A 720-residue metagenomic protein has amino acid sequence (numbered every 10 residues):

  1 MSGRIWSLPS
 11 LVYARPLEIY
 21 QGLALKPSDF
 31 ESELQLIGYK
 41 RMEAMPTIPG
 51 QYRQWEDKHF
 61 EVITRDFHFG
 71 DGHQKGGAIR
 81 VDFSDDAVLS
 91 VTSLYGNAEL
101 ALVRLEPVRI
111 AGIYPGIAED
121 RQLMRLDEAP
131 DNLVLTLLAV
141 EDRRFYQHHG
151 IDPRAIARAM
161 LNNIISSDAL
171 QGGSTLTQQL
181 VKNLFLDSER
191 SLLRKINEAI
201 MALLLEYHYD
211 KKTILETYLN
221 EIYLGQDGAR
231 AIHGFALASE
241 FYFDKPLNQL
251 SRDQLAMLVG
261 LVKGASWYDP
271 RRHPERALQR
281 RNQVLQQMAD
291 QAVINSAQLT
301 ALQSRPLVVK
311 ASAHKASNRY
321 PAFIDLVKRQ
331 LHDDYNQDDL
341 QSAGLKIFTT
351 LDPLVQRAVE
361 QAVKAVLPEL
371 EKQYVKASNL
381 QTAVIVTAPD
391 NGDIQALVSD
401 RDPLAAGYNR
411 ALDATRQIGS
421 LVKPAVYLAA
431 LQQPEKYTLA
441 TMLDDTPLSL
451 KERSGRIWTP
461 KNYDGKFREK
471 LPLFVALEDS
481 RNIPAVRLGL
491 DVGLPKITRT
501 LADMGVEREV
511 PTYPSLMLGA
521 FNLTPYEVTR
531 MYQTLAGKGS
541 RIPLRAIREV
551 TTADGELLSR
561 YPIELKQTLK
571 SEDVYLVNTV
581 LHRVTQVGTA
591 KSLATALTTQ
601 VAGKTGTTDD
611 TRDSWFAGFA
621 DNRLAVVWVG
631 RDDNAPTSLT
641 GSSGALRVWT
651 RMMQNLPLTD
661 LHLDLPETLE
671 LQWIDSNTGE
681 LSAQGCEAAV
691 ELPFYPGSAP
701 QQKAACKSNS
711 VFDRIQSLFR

Functional and structural regions predicted by a protein language model:
M1-K372, D393-Q395, T446, V475 (+4 more regions): Juxtamembrane regions of bacterial inner-membrane/periplasmic proteins, predominantly the peptidoglycan biogenesis
S2, Q179-K182, L186, N220-L224 (+14 more regions): Glycine-rich, acidic and aromatic/proline-enriched surface loops and short helix-turn segments that act as binding
H68, R143-F145, P153, N163 (+17 more regions): Solvent-exposed loop/turn segments at secondary-structure junctions within structured extracellular/periplasmic domains
V88-Q122, H233-A238, S266-P270, L299-T300 (+11 more regions): Short pre-catalytic segments that frame enzyme active sites
E141, F145, I164, D168 (+19 more regions): A generic secondary-structure signal for well-formed alpha-helical elements
Q147, E189, L193-R194, Y209-D210 (+4 more regions): Primarily short, surface-exposed interaction patches in extracytoplasmic proteins
N162-R190, K245-N248, K315-R319, K436-I497 (+2 more regions): Conserved catalytic neighborhood of penicillin-recognizing serine enzymes
T349-Y374, V384-A388, L397-S399, P403-N409 (+6 more regions): A penicillin-recognizing enzyme superfamily signal
